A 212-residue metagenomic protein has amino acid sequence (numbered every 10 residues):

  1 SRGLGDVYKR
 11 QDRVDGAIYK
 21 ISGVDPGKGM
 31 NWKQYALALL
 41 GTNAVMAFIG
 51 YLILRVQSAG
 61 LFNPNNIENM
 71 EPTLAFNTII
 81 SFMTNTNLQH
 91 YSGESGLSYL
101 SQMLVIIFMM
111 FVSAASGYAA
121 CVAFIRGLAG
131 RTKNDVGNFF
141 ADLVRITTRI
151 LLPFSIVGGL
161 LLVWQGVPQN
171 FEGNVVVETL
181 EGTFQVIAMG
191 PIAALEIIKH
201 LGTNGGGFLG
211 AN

Functional and structural regions predicted by a protein language model:
S1-Y8: Short, small-residue-biased leader/transition segments that mark boundaries at the very start of proteins
R10, A17-M30, N66-M83: Membrane-interface "cap" regions at the ends of multi-pass membrane proteins
Q11-G23, M46-A47, S116-G127: Central hydrophobic cores of alpha-helical transmembrane segments in multi-pass inner-membrane proteins across all
D15-Y35, K133-A141: Cytosolic juxtamembrane amphipathic/interface segments immediately preceding and feeding into a transmembrane helix
K20, A38-Y51, S81-T86: A generic, lipid-embedded transmembrane alpha helix
A47-P64, T86-S95, A123, G159 (+1 more regions): Transmembrane alpha-helix boundary signature
L61-V105, Q169-N212: P-loop potassium selectivity filter motif centered on the GYG triad
L97-F171: A conserved hydrophobic secondary-structure block that centers on an alpha-helix together with its immediately flanking
